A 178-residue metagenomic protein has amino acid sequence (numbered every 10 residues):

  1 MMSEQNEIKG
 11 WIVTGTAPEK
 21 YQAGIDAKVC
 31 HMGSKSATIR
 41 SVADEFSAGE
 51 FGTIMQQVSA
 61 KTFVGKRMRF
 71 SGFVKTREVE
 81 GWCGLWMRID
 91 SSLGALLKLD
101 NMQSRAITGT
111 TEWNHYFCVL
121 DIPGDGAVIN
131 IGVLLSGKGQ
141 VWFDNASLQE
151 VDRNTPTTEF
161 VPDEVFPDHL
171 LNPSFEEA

Functional and structural regions predicted by a protein language model:
M1-A178: Extracellular and organelle-lumenal recognition/adhesion modules and their flexible linkers in secreted
